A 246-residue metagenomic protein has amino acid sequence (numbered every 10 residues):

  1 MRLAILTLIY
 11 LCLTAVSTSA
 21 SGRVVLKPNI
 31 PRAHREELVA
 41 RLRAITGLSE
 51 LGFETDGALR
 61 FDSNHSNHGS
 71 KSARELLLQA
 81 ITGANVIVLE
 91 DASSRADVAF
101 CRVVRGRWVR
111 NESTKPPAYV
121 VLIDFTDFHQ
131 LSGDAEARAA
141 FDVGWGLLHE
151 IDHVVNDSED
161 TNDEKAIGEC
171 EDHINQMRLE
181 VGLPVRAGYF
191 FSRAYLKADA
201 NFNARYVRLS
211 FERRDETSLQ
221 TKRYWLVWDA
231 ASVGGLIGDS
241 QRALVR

Functional and structural regions predicted by a protein language model:
A4-A15: Bacterial N-terminal signal peptides
T18-V103: A metal-dependent hydrolase signature that marks the N-terminal structural subdomain at the beginning of catalytic folds
V25-P31, S132-A137, S158-N162: Second-shell loop/turn segments in exported
R43, G47-E50, T82, D152-D160 (+1 more regions): Sec-exported extracytoplasmic/periplasmic mature domains
E90-G144, V154-D157: Active-site scaffold of zinc-dependent metalloenzymes
L147: An amphipathic, basic-hydrophobic helix/alpha-beta surface used to engage anionic, phosphate-rich ligands or surfaces
T161-R246: Metalloprotease/metallohydrolase-associated module, dominated by Zn2+-dependent proteases
